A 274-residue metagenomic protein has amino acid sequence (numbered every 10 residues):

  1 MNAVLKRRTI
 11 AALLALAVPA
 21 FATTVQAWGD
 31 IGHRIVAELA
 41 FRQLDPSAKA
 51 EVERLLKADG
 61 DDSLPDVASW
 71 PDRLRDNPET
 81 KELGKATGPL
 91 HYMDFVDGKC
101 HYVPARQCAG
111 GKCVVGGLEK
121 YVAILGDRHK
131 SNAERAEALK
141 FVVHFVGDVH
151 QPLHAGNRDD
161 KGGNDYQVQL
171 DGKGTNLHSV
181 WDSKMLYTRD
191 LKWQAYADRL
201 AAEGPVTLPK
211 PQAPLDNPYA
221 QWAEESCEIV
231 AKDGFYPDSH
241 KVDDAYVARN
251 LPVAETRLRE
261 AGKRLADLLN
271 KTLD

Functional and structural regions predicted by a protein language model:
M1-K6: N-terminal secretory signal peptides that target proteins for export/translocation
R7-T9, R34: Hydrophobic alpha-helical segments, especially transmembrane helices and their immediate juxtamembrane helical caps
T9-I10, P218: N-terminal targeting/docking segments
I10, T24-V25: N-terminal compositionally biased, intrinsically disordered segments and leader/signal-like regions
A11-A20: Bacterial N-terminal signal peptides
V25-F145, P152-D274: N-terminal, motif-rich segments that launch catalysis or mediate targeting to/interaction with membranes, typified by
